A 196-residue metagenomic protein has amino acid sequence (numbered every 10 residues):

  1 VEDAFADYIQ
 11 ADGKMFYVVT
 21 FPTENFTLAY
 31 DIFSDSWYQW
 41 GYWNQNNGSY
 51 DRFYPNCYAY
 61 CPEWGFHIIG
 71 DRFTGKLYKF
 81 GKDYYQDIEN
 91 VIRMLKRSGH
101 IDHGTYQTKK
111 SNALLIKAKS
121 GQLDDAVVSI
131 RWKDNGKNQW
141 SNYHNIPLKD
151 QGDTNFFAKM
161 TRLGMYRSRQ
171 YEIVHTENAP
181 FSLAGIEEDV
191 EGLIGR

Functional and structural regions predicted by a protein language model:
V1-R196: Beta-sheet repeat architectures centered on beta-propellers
